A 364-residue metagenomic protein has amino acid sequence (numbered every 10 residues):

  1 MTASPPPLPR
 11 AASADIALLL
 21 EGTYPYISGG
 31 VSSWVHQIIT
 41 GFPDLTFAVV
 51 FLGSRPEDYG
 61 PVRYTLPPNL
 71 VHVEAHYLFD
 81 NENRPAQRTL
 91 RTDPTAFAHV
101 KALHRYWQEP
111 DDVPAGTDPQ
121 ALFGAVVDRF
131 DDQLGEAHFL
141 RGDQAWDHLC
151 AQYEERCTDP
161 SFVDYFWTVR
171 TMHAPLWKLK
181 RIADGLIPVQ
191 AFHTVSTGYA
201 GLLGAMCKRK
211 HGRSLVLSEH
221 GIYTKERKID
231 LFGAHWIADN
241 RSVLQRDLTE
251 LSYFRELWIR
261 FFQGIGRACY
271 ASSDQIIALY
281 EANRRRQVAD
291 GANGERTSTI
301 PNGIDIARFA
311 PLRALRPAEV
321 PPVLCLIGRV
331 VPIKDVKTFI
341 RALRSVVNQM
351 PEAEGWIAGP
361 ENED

Functional and structural regions predicted by a protein language model:
T2-A14, A310-V323, V347-Q349: Nucleotide-sugar donor-binding and catalytic loop/hinge architecture of NDP-sugar-dependent glycosyltransferases
T2-P6, R10-S13, A48-K180: A conserved catalytic-core segment of Leloir-type glycosyltransferases
A115, D184-Y199, K210-V216, H220: Short N-terminal targeting/anchoring amphipathic segment
W177-P188, Y223, N240-I276: Membrane-proximal helix-turn-helix segments that form the acceptor-binding/catalytic region of lipid-linked
A282, G303: Carbohydrate-associated surface elements
V288, G294, I304-V320: Acidic anion/phosphate-binding donor-loop and adjacent secondary structure in glycosyltransferase catalytic cores
R313, P317-K334, I340-S345, W356: Conserved donor-binding/catalytic core segment of Leloir-type glycosyltransferases
E354-D364: Glycosyltransferase donor-sugar binding loop
